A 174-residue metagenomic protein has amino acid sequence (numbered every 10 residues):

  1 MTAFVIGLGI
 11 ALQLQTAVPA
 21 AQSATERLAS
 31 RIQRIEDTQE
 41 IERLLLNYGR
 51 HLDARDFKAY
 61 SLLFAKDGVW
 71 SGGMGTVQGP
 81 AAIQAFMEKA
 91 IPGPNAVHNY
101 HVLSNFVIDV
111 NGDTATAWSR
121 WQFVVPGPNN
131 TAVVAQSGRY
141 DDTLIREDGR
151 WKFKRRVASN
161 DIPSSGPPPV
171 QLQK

Functional and structural regions predicted by a protein language model:
T2-Q15: Bacterial N-terminal signal peptides
A17-R50, A54, L62: Short, low-complexity N-terminal intrinsically disordered segments enriched in polar/charged residues
L52, F64, W121-F123, V157-N160: Short beta-strand segments enriched in hydrophobic/aromatic residues within well-folded beta-rich domains
F57-Q122: A solvent-exposed, acidic/Ser-Thr-rich amphipathic alpha-helical stretch
N95, V124-V134, P163-S164: Short, cysteine-centered beta-strand-loop-beta hairpins and adjacent loop/turn segments enriched in charged/polar
H101-L103, A135-Y140: Short, surface-exposed coil-to-beta transition loops
T116-W118, S137-P167: Short beta-strand edge/turn micro-motifs at domain boundaries
G166-K174: Extended, polar beta-sheet/loop recognition surfaces of beta-rich domains that mediate binding to diverse ligands
